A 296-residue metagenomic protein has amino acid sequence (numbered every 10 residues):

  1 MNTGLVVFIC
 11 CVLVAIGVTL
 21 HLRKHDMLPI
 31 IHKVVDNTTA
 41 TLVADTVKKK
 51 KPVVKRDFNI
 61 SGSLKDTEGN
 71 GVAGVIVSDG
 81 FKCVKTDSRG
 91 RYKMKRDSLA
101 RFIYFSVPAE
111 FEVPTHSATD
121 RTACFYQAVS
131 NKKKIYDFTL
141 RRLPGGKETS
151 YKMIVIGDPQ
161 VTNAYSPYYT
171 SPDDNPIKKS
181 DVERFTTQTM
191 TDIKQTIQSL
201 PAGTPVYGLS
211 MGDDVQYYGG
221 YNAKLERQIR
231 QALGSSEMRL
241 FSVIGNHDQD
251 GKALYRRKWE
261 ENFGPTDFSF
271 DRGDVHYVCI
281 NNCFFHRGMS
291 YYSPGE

Functional and structural regions predicted by a protein language model:
M1-C11: N-terminal Sec-pathway targeting helices
C11-H21: Hydrophobic alpha-helical membrane-insertion segments, chiefly the h-region of N-terminal signal peptides
I30-N59, E112-G219: N-terminal active-site segment of His-dependent metallophosphoesterases
D45-T46, T67, S88, S98 (+1 more regions): Coil residues (strongly favoring Ser/Thr
F58-F81: Short, ordered, surface-exposed loop/turn motifs in non-cytosolic proteins
N70, K93-F102: Short Pro-Gly-centered beta-turn/loop motif in secreted/extracellular proteins
V75, F81-K95: Short, acidic Ser/Thr/Gly-rich low-complexity loop/linker segments typical of extracellular and cell-surface proteins
P108-H116, T122-K132, G219-E296: Extended active-site neighborhood of metal-dependent phosphoesterases/phosphodiesterases
